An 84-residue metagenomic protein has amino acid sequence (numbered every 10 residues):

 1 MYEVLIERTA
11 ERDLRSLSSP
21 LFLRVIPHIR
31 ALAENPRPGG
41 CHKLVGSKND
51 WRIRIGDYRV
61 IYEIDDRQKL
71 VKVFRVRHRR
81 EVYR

Functional and structural regions predicted by a protein language model:
M1-I55, D66-K72, E81-R84: Basic, Lys/Arg-enriched alpha-helical interface segments
